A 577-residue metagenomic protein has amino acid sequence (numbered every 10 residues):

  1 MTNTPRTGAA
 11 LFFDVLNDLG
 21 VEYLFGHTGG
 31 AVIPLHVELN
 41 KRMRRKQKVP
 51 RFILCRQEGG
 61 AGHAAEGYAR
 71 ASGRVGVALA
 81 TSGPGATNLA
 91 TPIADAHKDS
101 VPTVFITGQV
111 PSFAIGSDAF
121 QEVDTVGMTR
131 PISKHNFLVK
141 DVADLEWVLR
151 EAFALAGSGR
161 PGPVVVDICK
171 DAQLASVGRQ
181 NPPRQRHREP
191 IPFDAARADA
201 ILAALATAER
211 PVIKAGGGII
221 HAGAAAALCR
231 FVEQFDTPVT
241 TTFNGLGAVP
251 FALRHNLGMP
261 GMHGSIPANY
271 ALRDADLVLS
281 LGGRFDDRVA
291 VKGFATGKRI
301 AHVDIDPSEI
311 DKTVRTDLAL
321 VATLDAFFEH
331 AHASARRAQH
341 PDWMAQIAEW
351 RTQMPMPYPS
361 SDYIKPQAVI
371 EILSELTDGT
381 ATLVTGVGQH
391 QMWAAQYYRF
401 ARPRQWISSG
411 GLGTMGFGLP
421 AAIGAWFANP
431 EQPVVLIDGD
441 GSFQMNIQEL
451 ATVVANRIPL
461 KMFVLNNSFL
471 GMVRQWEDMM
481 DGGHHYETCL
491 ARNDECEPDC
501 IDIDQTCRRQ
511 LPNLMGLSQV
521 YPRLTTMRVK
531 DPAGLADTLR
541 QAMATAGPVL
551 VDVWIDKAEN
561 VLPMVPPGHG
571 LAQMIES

Functional and structural regions predicted by a protein language model:
M1-R336, I372, L376-G379, P459-M462 (+2 more regions): N-terminal alpha/beta PP-like core and its mobile active-site loop of ThDP/TPP-dependent enzymes
P5, Q57, S117-A119, R188-L202 (+6 more regions): A general structural motif
F12, N17-L19, G30, P34-L39 (+2 more regions): Active-site diphosphate/adenylate-binding microenvironment
I106, A114-Q121, I310-T313, A319-V321 (+2 more regions): Thiamine diphosphate
S133-H135, R184, A348-D362, E497-I501: Short glycine/proline- and acidic residue-enriched helix-loop micro-motifs that form flexible lids or anion-recognition
P161-V164, R337-W350, L550: Flexible, glycine/charged-enriched surface loops at secondary-structure junctions
V165-L174, I347-T352, D556-N560, P567: A short, charged, Gly/Pro-tolerant segment at domain boundaries
D167, V384-G386, D552: Short beta-strand segments
